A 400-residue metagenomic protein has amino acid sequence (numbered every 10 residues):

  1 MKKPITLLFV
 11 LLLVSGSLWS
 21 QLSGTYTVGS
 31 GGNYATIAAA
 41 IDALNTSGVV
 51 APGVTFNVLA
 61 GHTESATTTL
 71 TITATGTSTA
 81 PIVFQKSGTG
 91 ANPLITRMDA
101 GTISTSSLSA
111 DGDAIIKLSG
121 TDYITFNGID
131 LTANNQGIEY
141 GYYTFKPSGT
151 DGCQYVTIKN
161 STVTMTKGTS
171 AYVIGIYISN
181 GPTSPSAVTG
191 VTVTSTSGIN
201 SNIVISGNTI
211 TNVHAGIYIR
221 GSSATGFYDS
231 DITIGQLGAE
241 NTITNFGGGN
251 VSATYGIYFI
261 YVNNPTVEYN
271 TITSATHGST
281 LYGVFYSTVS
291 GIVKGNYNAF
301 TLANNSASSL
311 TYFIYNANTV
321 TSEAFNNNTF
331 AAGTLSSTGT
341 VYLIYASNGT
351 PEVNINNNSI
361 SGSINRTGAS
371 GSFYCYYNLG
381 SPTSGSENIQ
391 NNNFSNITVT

Functional and structural regions predicted by a protein language model:
M1-S23, Y345: Bacterial Sec-dependent N-terminal signal peptides
S23, G53, T67, T79-P81 (+17 more regions): Surface-exposed or flexible loop/turn and strand-edge residues in extracellular/cell-surface modules
G24-V58, T63-T69: Acidic Gly/Asp/Thr-rich repetitive segments characteristic of extracellular carbohydrate-active and adhesion proteins
V58, I72, K86, L118 (+12 more regions): Extracellular beta-strand solenoids
E64-A66, I72-Y140, M165-Y172, I243-G247: Right-handed parallel beta-helix/beta-spiral solenoid domain characteristic of secreted/periplasmic
T67-T69, A110-A114, N134-Y142, V163-G175 (+7 more regions): Short glycine/acidic-rich loop motifs that flank beta-strands on beta-rich extracellular proteins
D122-A133, G152-M165, P185-H214, Y228-G247 (+7 more regions): Right-handed parallel beta-helix
F145, V173-V188, T192: Asp-box/WD-like beta-propeller blade repeats and closely related beta-sheet repeat scaffolds
